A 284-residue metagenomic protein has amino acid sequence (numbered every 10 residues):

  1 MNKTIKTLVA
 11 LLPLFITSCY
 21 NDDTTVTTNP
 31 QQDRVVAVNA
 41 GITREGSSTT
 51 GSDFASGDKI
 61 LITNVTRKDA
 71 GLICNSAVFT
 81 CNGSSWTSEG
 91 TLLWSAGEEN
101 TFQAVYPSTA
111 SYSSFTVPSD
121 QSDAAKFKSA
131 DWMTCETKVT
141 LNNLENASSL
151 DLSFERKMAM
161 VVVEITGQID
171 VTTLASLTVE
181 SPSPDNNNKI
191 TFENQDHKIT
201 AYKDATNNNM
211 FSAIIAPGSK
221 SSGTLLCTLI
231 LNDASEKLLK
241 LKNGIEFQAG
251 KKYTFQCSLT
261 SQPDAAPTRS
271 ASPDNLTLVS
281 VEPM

Functional and structural regions predicted by a protein language model:
N2-T7, F15-M284: Sec-type signal peptide cleavage vicinity
